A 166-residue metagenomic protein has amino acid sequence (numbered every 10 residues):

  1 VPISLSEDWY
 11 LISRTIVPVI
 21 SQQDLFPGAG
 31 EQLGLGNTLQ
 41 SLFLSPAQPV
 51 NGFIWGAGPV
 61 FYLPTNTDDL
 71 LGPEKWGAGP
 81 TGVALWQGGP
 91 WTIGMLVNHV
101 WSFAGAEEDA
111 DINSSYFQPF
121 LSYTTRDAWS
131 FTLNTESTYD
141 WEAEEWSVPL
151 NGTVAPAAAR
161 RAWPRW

Functional and structural regions predicted by a protein language model:
V1-W166: Transmembrane beta-barrel domains of Gram-negative outer membranes and organellar outer membranes
